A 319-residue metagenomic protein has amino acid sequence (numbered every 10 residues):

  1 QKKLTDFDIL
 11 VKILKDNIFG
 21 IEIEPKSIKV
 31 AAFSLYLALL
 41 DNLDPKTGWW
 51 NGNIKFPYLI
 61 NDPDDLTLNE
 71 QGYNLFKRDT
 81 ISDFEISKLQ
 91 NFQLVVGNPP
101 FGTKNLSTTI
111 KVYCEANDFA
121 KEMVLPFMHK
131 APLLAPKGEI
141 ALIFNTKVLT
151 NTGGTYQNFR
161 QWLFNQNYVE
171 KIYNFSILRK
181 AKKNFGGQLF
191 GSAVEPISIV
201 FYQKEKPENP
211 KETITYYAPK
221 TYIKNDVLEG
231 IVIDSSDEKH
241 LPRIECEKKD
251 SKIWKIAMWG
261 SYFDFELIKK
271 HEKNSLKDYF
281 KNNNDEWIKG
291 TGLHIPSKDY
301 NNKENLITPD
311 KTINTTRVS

Functional and structural regions predicted by a protein language model:
Q1-I86, Q90, L94: Class I S-adenosyl-L-methionine-dependent methyltransferase module
D16-F19, Y73, G138-I140, P196-S198 (+2 more regions): Structural beta-strand/beta-sheet cores of well-ordered domains, especially the beta-sheet scaffolds that support
I28, Y36, L40-L43, I60-D62 (+1 more regions): Signature of N6-adenine DNA methyltransferases within the class I
N301-S319: C-terminal target-recognition/interaction regions appended to catalytic cores
